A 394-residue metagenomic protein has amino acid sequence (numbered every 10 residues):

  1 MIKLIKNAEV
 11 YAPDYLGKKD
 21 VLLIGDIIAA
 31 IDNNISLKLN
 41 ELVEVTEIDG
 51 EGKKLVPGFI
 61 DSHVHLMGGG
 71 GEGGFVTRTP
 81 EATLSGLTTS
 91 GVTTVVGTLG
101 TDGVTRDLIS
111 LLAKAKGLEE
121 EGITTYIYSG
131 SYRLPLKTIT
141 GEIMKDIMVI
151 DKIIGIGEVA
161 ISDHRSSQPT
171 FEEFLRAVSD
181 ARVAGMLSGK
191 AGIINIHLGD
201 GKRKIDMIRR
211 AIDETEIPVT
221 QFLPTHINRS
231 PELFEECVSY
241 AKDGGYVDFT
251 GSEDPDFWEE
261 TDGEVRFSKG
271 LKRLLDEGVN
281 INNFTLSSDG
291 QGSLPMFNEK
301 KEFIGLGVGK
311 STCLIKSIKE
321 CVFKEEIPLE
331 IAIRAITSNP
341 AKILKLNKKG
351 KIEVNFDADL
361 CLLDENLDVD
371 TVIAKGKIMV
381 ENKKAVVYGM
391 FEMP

Functional and structural regions predicted by a protein language model:
M1-K3, V10-V56, A385: Histidine-rich, glycine-flanked metal-binding segment
A8, D26, G52, H63 (+9 more regions): Divalent metal-coordination and catalytic microenvironments
G25, I352-P394: C-terminal cap of metal-dependent C-N hydrolases
L42, G50-A113: Metal-associated gating/positioning segment near the N- to mid-region
G74-T77, A82-G97, D146-S167, A177-D180 (+4 more regions): Active-site gating loops and adjacent loop-to-helix segments of metal-dependent hydrolytic enzymes
A82-P135, D151-H164, R182, M186-G201 (+1 more regions): Divalent metal-dependent hydrolysis catalytic cores, especially in the metallo-beta-lactamase
S179-P295, F303-I304: Active-site core of metal-dependent hydrolases
D276-F356, L360-L362: His/Asp/Glu-enriched, well-ordered alpha-helical/loop segment that forms or immediately abuts the divalent-metal
